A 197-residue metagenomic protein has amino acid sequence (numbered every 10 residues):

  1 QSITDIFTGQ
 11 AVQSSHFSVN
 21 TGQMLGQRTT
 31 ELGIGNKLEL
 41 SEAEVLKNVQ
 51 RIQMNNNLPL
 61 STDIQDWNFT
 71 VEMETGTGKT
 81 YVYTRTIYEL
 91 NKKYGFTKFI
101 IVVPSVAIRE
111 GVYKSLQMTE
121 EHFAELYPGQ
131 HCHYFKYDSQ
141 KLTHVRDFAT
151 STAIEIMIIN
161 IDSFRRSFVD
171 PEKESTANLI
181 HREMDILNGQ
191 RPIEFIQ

Functional and structural regions predicted by a protein language model:
Q1-Q197: RecA-like P-loop NTPase motor core of helicase/translocase proteins
